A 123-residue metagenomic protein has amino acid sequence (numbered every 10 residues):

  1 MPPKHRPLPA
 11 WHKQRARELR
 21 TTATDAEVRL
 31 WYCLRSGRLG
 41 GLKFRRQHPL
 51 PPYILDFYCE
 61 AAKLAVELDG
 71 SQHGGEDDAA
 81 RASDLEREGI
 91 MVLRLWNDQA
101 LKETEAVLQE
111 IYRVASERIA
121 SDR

Functional and structural regions predicted by a protein language model:
M1-L42, S116-R123: Solvent-exposed, charged helical/coil patches that constitute nucleic-acid or partner-interaction surfaces
E18-A23, R46-A115: Basic, amphipathic alpha-helical patches used to engage nucleic acids or provide basic targeting signals, exemplified
